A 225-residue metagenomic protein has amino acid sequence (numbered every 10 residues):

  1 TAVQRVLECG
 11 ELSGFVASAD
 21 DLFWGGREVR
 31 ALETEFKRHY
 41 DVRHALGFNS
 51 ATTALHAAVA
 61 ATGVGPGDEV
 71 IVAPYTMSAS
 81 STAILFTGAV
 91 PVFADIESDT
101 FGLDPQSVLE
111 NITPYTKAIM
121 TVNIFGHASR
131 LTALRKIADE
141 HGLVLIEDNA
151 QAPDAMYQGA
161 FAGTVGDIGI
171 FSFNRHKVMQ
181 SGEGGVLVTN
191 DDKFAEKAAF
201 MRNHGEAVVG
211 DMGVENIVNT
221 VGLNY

Functional and structural regions predicted by a protein language model:
T1-D20: N-terminal "arm"/small-domain region of PLP-dependent enzymes with the aminotransferase-like
R5-E8, R30-R38, Q106-P114, T132-G142 (+2 more regions): Replace "anionic and nucleotidyl ligands
F15-L22, R27-E69, A83-L85, F93-D95 (+1 more regions): Phosphate-binding glycine-rich loop
S18, A60-N149, M156: PLP-dependent aminotransferase-like
D21-G25, A152-Q158, V165-Y225: Active-site region of PLP-dependent enzymes
Y40, G65, P114, G163-T164 (+1 more regions): Structured loop/turn residues at beta-strand edges in well-structured enzyme cores
